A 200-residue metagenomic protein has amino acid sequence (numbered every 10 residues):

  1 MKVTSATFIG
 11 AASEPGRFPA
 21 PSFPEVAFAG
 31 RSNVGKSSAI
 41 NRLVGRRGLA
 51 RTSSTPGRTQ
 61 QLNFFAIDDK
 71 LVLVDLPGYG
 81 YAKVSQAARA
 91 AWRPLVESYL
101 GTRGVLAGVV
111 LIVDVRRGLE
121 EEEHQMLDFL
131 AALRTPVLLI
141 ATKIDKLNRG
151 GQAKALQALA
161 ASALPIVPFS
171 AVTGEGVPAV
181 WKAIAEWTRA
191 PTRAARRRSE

Functional and structural regions predicted by a protein language model:
M1-A87, R189-A190, A194: Conserved G1/Walker A P-loop phosphate-binding module
K2-R17, D145-E200: Canonical P-loop GTPase G-domain recognition
S13, R58, L71, G78-Y81 (+3 more regions): Conserved nucleotide-binding/hydrolysis micro-motifs of P-loop NTPases
P19, N63, V84-S85, E120-H124 (+2 more regions): Short, well-ordered secondary-structure micro-motifs
S22-F23, L43-V44, Q86-R89, H124-D128 (+2 more regions): Short, glycine/charged-enriched secondary-structure capping and boundary segments
L43-R47, L100, A163, I184: Hydrophobic aliphatic residues
F65, T142, V180: Residue-level signal for inorganic ion chemistry
A91-P165: Conserved C-terminal guanine-recognition region of P-loop GTPase G domains, centered on the G4
